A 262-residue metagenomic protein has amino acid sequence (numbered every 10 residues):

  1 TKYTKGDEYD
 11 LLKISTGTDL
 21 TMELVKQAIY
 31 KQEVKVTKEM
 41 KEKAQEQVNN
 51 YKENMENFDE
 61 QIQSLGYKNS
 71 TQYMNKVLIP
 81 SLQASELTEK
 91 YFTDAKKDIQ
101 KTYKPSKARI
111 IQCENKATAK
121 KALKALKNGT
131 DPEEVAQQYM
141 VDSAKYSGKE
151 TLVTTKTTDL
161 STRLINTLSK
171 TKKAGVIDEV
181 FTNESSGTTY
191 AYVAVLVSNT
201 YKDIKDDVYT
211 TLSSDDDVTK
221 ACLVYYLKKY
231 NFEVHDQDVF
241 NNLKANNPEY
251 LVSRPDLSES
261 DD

Functional and structural regions predicted by a protein language model:
T1-Y73: N-terminal targeting/tethering segments
D7-G17, G66-E114, Q137, D159-D262: PPIase-associated folding chaperone regions across multiple families
L24, A28-K38, V48-M55, L82 (+8 more regions): Sec/Tat-exported extracytoplasmic proteins
A122-N166: Peptidyl-prolyl cis-trans isomerase
